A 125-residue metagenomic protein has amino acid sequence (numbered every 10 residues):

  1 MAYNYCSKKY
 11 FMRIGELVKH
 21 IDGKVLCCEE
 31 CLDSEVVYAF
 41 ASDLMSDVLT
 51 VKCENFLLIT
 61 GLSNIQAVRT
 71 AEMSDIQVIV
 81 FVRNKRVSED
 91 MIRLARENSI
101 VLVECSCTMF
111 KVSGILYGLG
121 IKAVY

Functional and structural regions predicted by a protein language model:
M1-F11: Short, Lys/Arg-enriched N-terminal segments with co-localized hydrophobic residues within the first ~10-30 amino acids
K9-Y10, C31-S34: Short secondary-structure boundary micro-motifs
M12-R13, L26: Intrinsically disordered, low-complexity boundary segments flanking structured domains
R13-G15, T108: Short, structural beta-strand-to-alpha-helix junction motif
G23-C28, A123-V124: Short secondary-structure junctions
D33-S34, Y38, S42-L57, G61-Y125: Feature captures the catalytic cores and cofactor-binding loops of soluble hydro-lyases/lyases that act on carboxylate
